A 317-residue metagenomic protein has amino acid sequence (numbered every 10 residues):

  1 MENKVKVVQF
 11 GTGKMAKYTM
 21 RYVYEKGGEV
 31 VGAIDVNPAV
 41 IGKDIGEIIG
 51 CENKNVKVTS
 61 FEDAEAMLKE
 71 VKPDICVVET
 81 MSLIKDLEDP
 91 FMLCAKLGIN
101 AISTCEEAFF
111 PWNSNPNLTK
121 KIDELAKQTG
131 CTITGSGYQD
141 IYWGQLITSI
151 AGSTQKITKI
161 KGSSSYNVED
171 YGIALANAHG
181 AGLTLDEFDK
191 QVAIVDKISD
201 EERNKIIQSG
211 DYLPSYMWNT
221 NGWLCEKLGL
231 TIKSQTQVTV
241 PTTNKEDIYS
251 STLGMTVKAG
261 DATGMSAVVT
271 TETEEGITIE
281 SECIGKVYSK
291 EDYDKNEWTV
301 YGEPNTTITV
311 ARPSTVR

Functional and structural regions predicted by a protein language model:
M1-K96: N-terminal glycine-/serine-/threonine-rich beta1-alpha1-beta2 phosphate-ribose binding loop of Rossmann-like
F10, K14, G152-E291: Active-site-lining helix/loop region of Rossmann-like oxidoreductase modules
V36, M81, C105-F109, Y138-Q139 (+1 more regions): Short, ordered loop/turn segments at secondary-structure junctions
V78, S82, C94-N115: ADP-ribose/adenylate-binding Rossmann-like module
S103-T104, I133-S136, K161-G162: General beta-strand structural signal in soluble alpha/beta enzymes
E106-G130: Rossmann-fold NAD(P)-binding glycine/threonine-rich loop
I141-S153: Alpha-helical support elements that line or immediately flank enzyme active sites and cofactor-binding pockets
V287-R317: C-terminal helical cap and adjacent loop that interface with cofactors, partners, or active-site loops
